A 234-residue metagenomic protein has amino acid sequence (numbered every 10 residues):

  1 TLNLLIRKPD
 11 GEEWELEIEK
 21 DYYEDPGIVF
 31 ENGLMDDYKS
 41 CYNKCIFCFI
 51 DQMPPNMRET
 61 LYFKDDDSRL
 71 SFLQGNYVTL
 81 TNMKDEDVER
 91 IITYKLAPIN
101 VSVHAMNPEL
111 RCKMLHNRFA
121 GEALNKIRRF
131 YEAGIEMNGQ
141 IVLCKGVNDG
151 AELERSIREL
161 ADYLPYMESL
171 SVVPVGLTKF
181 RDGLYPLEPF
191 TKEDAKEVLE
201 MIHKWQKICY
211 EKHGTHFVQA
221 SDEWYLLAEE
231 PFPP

Functional and structural regions predicted by a protein language model:
T1: Conserved PDZ fold ligand-binding element
P9-G11: Glycine-centered tight beta-turn/hairpin loop motif at sheet-sheet or coil-to-beta transitions
E13, Y22-Y166, G176-K204: Conserved Radical SAM active-site core
E15-E17: Well-ordered beta-strand positions in beta-sheet-rich domains
V173: Positively charged, polyanion-binding regions of nucleic-acid-associated proteins
P189, K196-P234: Hard-cation-handling environments
